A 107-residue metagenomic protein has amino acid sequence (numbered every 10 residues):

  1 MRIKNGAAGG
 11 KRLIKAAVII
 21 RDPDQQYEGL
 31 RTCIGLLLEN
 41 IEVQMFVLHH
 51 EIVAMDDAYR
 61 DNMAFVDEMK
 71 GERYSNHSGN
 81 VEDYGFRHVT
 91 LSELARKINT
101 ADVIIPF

Functional and structural regions predicted by a protein language model:
R2-R12: Positively charged, low-complexity intrinsically disordered leader regions
K15-G29, L48-M55: Short, glycine-rich nucleotide/cofactor-binding loops
Q25-I41, M45: Histidine-anchored nucleotide/phosphate-binding helix
V43-E51, G71-H77: Short internal beta-strands
A58-Y84: A glycine-rich helix N-cap at a beta->alpha junction
Y84-E93: Glycine-rich, highly charged phosphate/nucleotide-binding loops
A101: An anion/phosphate-binding loop that grips the pyrophosphate of nucleotide cofactors and donors
